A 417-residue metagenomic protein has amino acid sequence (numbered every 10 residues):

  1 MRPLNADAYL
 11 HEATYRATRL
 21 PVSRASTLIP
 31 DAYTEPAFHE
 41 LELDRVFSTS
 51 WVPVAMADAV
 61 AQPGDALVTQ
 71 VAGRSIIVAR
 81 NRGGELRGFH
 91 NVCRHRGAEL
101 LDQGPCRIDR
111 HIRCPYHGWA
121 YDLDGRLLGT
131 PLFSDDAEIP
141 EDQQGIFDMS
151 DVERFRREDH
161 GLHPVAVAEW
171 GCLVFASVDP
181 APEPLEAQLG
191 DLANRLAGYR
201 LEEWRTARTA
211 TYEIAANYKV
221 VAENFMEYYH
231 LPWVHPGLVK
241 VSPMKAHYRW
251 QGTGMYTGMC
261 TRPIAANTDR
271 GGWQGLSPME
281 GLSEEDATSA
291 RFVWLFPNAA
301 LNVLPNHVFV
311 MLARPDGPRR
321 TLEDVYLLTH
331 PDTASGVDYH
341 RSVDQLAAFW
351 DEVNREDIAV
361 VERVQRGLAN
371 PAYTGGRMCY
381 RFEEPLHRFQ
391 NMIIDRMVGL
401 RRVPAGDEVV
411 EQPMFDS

Functional and structural regions predicted by a protein language model:
M1-G104, A166-A168: N-terminal pre-ligand scaffold of iron-sulfur
M1-T14, D148-S150, R402-S417: Basic/polar N-terminal segments that are highly enriched at the extreme N-terminus, encompassing both cleavable
D7-P36, R110-D122, E158-E169, V241-W273: N-terminal short leaders/motifs
Y9-T18, I146, D191-N194, E284-E285: Short, flexible segments with low predicted structural confidence
E42, V92-C93, R113, V221 (+1 more regions): Short hydrophobic core segments
S48-A59, G145-D151, F292-P297: Short Pro/Gly-enriched beta-strand edge/turn motifs at strand-loop
A59-D179: Rieske [2Fe-2S] iron-sulfur-binding domain
E85, P164-S417: C-terminal catalytic domain of Rieske-type non-heme iron oxygenases
